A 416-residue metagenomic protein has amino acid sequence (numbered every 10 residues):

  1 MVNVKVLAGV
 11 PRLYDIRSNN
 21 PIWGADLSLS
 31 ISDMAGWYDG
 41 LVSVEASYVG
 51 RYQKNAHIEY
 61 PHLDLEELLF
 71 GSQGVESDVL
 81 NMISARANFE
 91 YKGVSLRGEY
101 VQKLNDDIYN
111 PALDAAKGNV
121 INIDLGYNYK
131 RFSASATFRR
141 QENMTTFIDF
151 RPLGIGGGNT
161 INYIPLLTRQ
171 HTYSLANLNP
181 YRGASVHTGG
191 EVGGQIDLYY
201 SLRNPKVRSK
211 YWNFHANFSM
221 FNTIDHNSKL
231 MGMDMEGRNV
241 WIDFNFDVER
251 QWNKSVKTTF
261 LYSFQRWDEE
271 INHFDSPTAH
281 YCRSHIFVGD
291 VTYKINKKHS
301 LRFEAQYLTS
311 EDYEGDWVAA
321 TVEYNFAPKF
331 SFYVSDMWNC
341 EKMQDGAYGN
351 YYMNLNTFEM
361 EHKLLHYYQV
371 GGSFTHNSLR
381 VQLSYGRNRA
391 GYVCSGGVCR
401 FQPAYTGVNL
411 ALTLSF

Functional and structural regions predicted by a protein language model:
M1-F303, Y307-V318, P328-L364, Y368-Q369 (+4 more regions): Signature for the C-terminal beta-barrel architecture of outer-membrane proteins
N325: Residue-level signal for short amphipathic helical patches enriched in basic/charged and nearby hydrophobic residues
L364-S395: C-terminal structured domain segments
